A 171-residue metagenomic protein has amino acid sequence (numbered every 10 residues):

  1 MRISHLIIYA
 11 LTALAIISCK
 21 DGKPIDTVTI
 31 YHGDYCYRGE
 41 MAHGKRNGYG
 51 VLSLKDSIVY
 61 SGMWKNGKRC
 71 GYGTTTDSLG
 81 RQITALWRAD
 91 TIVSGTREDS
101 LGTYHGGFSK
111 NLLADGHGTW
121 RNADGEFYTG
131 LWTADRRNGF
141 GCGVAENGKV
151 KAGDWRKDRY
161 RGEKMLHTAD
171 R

Functional and structural regions predicted by a protein language model:
M1-I17: Sec-dependent bacterial lipoprotein signal peptides
S18-R171: Glycine/tyrosine- and acidic-biased, solvent-exposed loop/turn segments at the edges of beta-strands
